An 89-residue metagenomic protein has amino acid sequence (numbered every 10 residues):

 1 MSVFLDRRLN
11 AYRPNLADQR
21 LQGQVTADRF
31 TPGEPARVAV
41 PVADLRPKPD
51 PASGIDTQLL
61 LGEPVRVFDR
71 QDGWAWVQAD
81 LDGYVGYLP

Functional and structural regions predicted by a protein language model:
M1-A11, T57-P89: SH3/SH3-like beta-barrel superfamily modules
M1-Q22, A27: Acidic/histidine-enriched, glycine/proline-rich intrinsically disordered or flexible terminal extensions
A17-D44, L88: Short beta-strand/loop turn elements enriched in aromatics
D28, V38-L61: Beta-loop motif signature
